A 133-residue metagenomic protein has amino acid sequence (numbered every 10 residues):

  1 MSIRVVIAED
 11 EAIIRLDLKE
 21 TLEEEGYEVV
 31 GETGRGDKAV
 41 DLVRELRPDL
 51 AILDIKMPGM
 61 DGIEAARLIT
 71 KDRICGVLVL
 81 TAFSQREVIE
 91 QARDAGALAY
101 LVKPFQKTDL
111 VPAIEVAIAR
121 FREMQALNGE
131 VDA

Functional and structural regions predicted by a protein language model:
R4, E11-G31, E45: Two-component/phosphorelay signaling modules centered on CheY-like receiver
R35-K38, D61-E64: Acidic catalytic/metal-coordinating carboxylates
L46-I52: Active-site beta3 strand of CheY-like receiver
I55-M57: Receiver (REC) domain active-site loop signature in two-component systems and cognate sites in sensor histidine kinases
E87, F105-V116: C-terminal output helix
A119-A133: CheY-like receiver
